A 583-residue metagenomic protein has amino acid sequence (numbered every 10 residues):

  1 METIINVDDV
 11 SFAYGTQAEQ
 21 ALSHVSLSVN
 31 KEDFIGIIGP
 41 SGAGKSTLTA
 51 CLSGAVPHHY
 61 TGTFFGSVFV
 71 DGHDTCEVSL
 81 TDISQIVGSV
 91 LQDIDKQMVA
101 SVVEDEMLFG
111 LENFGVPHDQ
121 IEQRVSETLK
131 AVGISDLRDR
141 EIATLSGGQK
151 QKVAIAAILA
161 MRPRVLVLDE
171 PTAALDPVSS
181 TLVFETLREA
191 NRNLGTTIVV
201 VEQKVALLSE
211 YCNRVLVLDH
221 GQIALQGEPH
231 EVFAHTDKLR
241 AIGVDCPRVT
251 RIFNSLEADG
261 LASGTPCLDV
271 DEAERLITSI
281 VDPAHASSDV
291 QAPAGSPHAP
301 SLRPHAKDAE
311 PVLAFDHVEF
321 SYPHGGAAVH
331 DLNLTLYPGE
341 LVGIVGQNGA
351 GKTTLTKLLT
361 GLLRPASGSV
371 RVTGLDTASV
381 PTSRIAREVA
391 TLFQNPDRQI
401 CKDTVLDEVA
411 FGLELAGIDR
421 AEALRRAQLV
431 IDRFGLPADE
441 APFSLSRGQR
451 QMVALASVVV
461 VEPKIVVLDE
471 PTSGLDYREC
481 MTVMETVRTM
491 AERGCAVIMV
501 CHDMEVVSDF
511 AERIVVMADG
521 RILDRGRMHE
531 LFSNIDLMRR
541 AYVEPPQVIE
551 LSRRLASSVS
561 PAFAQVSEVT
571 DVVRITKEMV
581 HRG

Functional and structural regions predicted by a protein language model:
I38-P40, V345-Q347: The feature captures the beta-strand-to-loop junction immediately N-terminal to the Walker
S53, T360: Helix-to-loop junction immediately C-terminal to a conserved catalytic motif
T61-H73, G368-D376, I385: Conserved ABC transporter NBD signature motif
D119-L137, A421-A438: Conserved ABC ATPase "signature" region
E141-L145, Q149, A441-L445: Conserved ABC ATPase signature
L166-D169, V466-D469: Catalytic Walker B motif of ABC-type/P-loop ATPase nucleotide-binding domains
H220-G221, D519-G520: Conserved ABC ATPase "signature" C-loop
